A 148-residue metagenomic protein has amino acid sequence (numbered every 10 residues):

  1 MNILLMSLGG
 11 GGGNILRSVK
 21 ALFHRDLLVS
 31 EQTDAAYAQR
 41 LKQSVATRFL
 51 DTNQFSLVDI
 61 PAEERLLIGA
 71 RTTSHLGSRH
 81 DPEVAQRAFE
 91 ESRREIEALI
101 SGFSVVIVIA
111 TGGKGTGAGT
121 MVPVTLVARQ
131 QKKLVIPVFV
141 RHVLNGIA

Functional and structural regions predicted by a protein language model:
M1-A148: Tubulin/FtsZ superfamily GTPase core signature
